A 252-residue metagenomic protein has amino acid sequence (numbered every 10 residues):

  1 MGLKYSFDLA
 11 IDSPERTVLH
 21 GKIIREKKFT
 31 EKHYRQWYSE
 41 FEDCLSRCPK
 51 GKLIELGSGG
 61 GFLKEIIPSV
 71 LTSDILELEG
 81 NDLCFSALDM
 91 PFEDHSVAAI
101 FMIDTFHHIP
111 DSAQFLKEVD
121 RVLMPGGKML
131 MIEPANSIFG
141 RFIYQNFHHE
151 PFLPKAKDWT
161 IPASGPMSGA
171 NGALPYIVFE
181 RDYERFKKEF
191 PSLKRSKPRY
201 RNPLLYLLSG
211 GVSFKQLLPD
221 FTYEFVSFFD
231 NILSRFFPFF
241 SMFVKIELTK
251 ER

Functional and structural regions predicted by a protein language model:
M1-L88: Conserved N-terminal segment of class I S-adenosyl-L-methionine
D89-D94: Short conserved loop adjoining the S-adenosyl-L-methionine
F101: A conserved beta-strand element that flanks and buttresses the S-adenosyl-L-methionine
D104-H108: Short catalytic micro-motifs in class I SAM-dependent methyltransferases
A113-K128: A short glycine-rich, Lys/Arg-flanked "PGG" loop and its adjoining helix->strand segment in the class I
M129-P162: Conserved class I S-adenosyl-L-methionine
G165-Y183: Acceptor-substrate binding/catalytic loop of class I
E184, K188-R252: A C-terminal cap/extension of S-adenosyl-L-methionine-dependent methyltransferases that defines the acceptor-substrate
